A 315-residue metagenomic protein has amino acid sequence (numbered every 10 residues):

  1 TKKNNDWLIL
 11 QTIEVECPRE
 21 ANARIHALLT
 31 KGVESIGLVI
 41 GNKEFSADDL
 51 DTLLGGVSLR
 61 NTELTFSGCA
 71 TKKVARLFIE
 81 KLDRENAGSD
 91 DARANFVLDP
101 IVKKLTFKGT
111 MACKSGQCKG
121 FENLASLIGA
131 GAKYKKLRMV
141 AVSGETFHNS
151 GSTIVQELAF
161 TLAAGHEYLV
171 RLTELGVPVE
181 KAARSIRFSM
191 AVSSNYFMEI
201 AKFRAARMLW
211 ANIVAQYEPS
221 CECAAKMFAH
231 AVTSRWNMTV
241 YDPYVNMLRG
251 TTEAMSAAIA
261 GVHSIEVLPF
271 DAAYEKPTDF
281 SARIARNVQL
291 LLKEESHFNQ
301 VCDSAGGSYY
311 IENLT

Functional and structural regions predicted by a protein language model:
T1-N195, K226-H230, A258, S264-L268: Catalytic alpha/beta active-site cores
G32, N86, W210, A260 (+2 more regions): Conserved, mostly hydrophobic/aromatic
S152-L158, S193-A205, S234-M247, E275-A285 (+1 more regions): Short glycine/threonine-rich loop-to-helix capping motif typified by GTGT followed within a few residues by an Asp-Pro
G165-V170, P243-V262, I284-K293: Glycine-rich and small/hydrophobic secondary-structure elements
E174-R184, Q216-M227, E295-A305: Flexible, glycine/charged-enriched surface loops at secondary-structure junctions
F203-L209, I213, A231, T251-A254 (+2 more regions): Extended, hydrophobic alpha-helical segments in both membrane/secreted and soluble proteins
I213-A215, K226, T233, T239: Outer-membrane beta-barrel translocator/pore domains, especially the C-terminal barrels of Gram-negative outer-membrane
T252, H263-T315: Active-site or pore-adjacent capping/gating segments
